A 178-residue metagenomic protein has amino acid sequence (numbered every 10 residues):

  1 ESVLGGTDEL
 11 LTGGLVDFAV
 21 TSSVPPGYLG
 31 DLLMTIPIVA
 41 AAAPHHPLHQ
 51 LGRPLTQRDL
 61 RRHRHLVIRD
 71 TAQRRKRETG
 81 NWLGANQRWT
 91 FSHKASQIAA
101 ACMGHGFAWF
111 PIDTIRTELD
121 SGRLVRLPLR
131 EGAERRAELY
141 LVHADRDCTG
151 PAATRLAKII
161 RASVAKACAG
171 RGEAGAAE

Functional and structural regions predicted by a protein language model:
E1, D8-E9: Short alpha-helix C-terminal cap/hinge motif
E1-S2, T90: Glycine-rich beta-to-alpha transition loops that act as phosphate-gripper elements at the mouths of alpha/beta enzyme
V3, A152: Conserved alpha-helical elements of sugar-nucleotide-dependent glycosyltransferases
D8, P25-P26, G30-H105, F110-R135 (+3 more regions): C-terminal regulatory
G13, D17-F18, G106-F107: Short, Asp-centered acidic motifs that coordinate Mg2+ and/or phosphate in catalytic or ligand-binding sites
G14, A144, S163-K166: Generic structural signal for alpha-helix termini and adjacent loop/cap motifs
A41-H45, E138-P151: A bilobed periplasmic-binding-protein/Venus flytrap-type ligand-binding module shared by bacterial periplasmic
